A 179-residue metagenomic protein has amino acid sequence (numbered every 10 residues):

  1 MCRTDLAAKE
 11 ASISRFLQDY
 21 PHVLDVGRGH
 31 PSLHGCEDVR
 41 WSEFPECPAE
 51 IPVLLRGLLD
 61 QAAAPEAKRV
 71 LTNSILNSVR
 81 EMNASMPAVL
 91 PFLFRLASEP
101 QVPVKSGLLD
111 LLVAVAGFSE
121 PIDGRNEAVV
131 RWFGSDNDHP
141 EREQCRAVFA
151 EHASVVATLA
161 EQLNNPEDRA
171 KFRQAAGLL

Functional and structural regions predicted by a protein language model:
C2-A62: N-terminal "cap/leader" segments of large eukaryotic alpha-helical scaffolds
H22-S32, Q61-S74, L112, P121 (+1 more regions): HEAT-repeat alpha-solenoid elements in large eukaryotic scaffold proteins
G27-S42, V70-E81, W132-Q144: Boundary/linker elements of alpha-helical solenoid repeat scaffolds
P45-R56, A88-L96, E151-T158: Alpha-helical solenoid scaffolds in eukaryotic proteins
D60-A64, P100-V102, N164-D168: Short inter-helical turns and helix N-cap capping residues of alpha-solenoid HEAT/ARM repeat scaffolds
N73-N77, R95, E99, A114-P121 (+3 more regions): Positions within ordered alpha-helical repeat solenoids
R131-C145, F149-L179: Eukaryote-biased recognition of C-terminal alpha-helical segments
